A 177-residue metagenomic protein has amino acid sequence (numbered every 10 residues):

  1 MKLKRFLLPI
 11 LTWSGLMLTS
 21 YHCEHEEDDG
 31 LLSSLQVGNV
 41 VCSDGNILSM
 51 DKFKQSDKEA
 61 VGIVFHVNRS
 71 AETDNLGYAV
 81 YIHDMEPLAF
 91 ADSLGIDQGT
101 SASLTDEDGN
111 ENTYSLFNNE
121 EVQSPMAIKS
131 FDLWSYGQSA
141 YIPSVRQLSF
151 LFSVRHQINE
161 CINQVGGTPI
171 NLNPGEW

Functional and structural regions predicted by a protein language model:
M1-D29: Bacterial Sec-dependent N-terminal signal peptides
L3, H83-M85, R146: Histidine- and/or cysteine-centered catalytic micro-motif in compact active-site loops
L8, G15, S20, D106 (+2 more regions): Compositionally biased, low-complexity segments enriched in small residues
C23-G137: Short, compositionally biased
M126-A140, V145-W177: An exposed tryptophan-centered "aromatic clamp" motif
